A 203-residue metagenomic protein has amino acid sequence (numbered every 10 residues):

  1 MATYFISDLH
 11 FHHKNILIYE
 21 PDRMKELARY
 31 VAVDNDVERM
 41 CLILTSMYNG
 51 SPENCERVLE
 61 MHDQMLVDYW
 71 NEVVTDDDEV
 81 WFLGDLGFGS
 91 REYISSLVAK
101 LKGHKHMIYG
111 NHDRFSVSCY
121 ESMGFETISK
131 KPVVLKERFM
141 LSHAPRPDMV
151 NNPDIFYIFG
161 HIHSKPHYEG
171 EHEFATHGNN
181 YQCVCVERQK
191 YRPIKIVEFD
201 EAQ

Functional and structural regions predicted by a protein language model:
M1-L83, G87-Q203: Extended recognition/assembly regions associated with phosphoester-bond processing machinery
